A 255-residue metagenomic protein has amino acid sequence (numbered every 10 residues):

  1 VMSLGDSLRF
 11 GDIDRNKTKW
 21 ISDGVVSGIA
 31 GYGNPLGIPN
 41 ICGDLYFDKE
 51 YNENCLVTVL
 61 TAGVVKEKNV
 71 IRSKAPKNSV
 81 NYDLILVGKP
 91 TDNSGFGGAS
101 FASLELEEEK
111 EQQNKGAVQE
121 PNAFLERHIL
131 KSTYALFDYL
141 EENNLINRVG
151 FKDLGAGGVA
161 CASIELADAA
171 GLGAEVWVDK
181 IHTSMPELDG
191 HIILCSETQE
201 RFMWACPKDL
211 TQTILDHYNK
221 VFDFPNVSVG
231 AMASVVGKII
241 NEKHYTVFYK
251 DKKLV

Functional and structural regions predicted by a protein language model:
V1-V255: Glycine/proline-enriched, intrinsically flexible loops and inter-domain linkers
